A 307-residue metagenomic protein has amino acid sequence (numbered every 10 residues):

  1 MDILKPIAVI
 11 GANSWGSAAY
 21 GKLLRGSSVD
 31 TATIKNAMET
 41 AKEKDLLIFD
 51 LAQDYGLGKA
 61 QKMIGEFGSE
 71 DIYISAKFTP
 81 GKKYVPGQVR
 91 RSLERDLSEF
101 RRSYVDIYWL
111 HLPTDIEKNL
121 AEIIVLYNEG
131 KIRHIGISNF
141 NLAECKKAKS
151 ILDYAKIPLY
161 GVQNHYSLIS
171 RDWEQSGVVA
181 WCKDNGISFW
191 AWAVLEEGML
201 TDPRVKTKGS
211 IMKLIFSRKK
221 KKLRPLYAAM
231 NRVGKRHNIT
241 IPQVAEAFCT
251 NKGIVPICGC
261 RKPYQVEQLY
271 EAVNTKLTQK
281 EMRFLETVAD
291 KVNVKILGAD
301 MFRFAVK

Functional and structural regions predicted by a protein language model:
M1-I72: N-terminal binding-site loop/beta-alpha segment at the start of enzyme catalytic domains that lines or forms
D2-L4, I64-Y73, E94-R101, I124-Y127 (+2 more regions): Acidic (Asp/Glu)-rich catalytic clusters
G11, A52, Y108-H111, S138 (+1 more regions): Conserved residues at the C-terminal ends of beta-strands
R25-A41, Y84-R101, I116-L120, C145-K149: Short, acidic/polar
E43-L46, R102-V105, I132: A structural motif
I48-Q53, D106-I107, Q243-A245: Short beta-strand segments at enzyme active-site cores
E70-K82, I107-H111, Q163-Y166: A short, structured active-site edge motif that brings together acidic residues
P113-K307: Beta/alpha (TIM)-barrel catalytic core signal, keyed to glycine-rich beta->alpha loops juxtaposed to Asp/Glu that bind
